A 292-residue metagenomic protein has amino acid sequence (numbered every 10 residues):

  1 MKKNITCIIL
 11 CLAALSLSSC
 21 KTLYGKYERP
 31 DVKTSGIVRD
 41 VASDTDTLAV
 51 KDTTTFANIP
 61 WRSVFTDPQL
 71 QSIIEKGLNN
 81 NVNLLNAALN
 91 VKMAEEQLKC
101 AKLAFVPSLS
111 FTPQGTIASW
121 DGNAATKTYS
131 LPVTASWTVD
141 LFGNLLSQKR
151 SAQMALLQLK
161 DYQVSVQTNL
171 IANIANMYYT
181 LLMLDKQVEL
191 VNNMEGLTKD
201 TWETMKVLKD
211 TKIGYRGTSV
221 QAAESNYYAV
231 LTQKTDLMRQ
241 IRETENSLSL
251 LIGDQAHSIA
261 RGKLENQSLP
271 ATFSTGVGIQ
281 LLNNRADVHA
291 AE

Functional and structural regions predicted by a protein language model:
M1-K2: N-terminal secretory signal peptides that target proteins for export/translocation
I5-N79, M238-N283: Terminal intrinsically disordered/low-complexity segments used for targeting and assembly
A13-S16, T138-L145, V191: Alpha-helical transmembrane segments
I59-P60, F65-K76, N80, L85-A88 (+4 more regions): Small/polar-residue-enriched beta-strand and adjacent coil segments characteristic of outer-membrane beta-barrel
M154, D161-V277: Periplasmic alpha-helical coiled-coil/stalk elements that build and connect Gram-negative outer-membrane
